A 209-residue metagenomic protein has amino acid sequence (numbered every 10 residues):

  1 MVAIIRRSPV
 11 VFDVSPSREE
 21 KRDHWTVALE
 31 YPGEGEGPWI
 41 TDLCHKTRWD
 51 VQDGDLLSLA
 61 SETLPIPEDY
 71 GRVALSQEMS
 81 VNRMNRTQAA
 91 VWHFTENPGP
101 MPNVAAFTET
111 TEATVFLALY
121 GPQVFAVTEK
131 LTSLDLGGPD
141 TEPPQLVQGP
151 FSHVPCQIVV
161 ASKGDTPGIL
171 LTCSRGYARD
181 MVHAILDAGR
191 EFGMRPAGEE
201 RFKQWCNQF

Functional and structural regions predicted by a protein language model:
M1-F209: Basic, glycine/lysine-rich polyanion-binding surfaces/domains
